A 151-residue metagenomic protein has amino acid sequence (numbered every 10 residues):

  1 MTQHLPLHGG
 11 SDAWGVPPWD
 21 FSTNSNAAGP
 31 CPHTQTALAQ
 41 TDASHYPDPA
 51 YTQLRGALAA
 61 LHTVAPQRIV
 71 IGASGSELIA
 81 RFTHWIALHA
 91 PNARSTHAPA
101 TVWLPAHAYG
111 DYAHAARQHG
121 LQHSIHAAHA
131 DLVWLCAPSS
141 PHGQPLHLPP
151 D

Functional and structural regions predicted by a protein language model:
M1-P49, L135: N-terminal "arm"/small-domain region of PLP-dependent enzymes with the aminotransferase-like
M1-W14, H89-P99, A127-H129: Short, low-complexity, intrinsically disordered N-terminal peptides in bacterial proteins
V16-P18, P66, A98-T101, A130 (+1 more regions): A general structural motif
N24-A27, G75, P138-P141: Short glycine-rich anion-binding loops that position phosphate/pyrophosphate groups of nucleotides and phosphorylated
S25-Q35, Y51-L54, T83-I86, W103-Y109 (+3 more regions): Hydrophobic/basic alpha-helical segments enriched in Actinobacteria
Y51-T101, H114-H119: Phosphate-binding glycine-rich loop
I71, L104, W134-L135: Redox-cofactor binding/interface segments in oxidoreductases and associated redox assembly factors
G110, R117-D151: Active-site phosphate-binding strand-loop segment of PLP-dependent enzymes
